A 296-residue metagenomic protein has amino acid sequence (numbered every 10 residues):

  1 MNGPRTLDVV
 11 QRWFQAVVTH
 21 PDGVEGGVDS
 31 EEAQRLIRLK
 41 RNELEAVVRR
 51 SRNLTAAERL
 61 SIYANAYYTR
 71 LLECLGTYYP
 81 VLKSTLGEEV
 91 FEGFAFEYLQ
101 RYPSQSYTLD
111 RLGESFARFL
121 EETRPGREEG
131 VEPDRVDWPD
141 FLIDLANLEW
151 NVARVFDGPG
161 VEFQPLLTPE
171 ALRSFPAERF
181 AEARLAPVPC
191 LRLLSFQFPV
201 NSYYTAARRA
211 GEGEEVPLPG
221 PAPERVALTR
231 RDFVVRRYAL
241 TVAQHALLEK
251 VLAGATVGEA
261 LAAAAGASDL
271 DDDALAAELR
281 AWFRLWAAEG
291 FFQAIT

Functional and structural regions predicted by a protein language model:
M1-P176, F233, Y238-T296: Long, charge-rich, low-complexity alpha-helical segments
E178-F180: Short aromatic-glycine motifs in intrinsically disordered, low-complexity regions
A183-A253: Low-complexity, glycine/alanine/valine/leucine- and proline-rich hydrophobic stretches
